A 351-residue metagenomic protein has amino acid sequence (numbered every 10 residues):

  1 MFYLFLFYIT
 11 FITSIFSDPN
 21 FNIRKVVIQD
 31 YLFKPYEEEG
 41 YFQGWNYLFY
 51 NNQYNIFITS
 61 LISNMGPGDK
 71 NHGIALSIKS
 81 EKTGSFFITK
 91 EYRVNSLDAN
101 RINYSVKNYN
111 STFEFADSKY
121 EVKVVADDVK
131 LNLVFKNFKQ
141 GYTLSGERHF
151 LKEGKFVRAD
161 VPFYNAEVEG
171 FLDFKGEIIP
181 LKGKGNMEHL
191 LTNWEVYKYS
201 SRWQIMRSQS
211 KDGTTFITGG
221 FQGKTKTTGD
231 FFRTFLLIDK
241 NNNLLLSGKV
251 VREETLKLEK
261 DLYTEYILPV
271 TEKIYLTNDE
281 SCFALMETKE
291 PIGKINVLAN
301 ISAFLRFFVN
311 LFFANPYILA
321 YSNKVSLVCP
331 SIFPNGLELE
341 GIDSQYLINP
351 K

Functional and structural regions predicted by a protein language model:
M1-S17: Classical Sec-dependent N-terminal signal peptides that target proteins to the secretory pathway
I15-K351: Structured soluble/peripheral alpha/beta segments that form catalytic or ligand/cofactor-binding pockets
